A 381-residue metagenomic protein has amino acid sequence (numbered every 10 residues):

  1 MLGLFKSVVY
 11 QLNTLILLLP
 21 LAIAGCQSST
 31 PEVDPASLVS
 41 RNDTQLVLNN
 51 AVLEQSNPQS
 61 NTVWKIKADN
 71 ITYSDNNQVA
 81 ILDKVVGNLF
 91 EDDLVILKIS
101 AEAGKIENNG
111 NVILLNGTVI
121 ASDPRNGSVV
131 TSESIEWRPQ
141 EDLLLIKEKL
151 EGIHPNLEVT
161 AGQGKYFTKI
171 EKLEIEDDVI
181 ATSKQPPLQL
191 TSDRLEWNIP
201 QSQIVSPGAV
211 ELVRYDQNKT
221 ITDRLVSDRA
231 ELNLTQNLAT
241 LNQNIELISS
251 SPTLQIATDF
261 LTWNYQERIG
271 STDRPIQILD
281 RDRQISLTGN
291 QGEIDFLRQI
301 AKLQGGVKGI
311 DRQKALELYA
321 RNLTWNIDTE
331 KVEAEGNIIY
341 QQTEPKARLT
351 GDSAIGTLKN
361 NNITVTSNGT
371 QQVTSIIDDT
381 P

Functional and structural regions predicted by a protein language model:
M1-P381: Mature-chain termini and adjacent capping regions
